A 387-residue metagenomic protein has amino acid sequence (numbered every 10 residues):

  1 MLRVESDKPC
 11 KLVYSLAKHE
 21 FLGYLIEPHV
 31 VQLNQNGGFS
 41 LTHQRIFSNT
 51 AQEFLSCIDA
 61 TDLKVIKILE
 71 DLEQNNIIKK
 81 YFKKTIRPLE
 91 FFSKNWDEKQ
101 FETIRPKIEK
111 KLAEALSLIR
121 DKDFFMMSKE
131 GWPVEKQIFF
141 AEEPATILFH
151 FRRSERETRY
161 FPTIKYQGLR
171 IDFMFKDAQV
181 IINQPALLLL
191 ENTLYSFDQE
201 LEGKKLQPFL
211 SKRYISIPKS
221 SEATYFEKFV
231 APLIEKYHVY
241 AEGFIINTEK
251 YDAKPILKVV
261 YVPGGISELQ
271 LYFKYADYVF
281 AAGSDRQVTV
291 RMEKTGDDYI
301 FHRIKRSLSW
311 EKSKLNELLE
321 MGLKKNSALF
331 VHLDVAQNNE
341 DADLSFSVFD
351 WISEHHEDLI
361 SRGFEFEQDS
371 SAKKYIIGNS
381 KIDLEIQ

Functional and structural regions predicted by a protein language model:
M1-Q387: Accessory nucleic-acid engagement and inter-domain coupling regions that lie outside the RecA/P-loop ATPase cores
